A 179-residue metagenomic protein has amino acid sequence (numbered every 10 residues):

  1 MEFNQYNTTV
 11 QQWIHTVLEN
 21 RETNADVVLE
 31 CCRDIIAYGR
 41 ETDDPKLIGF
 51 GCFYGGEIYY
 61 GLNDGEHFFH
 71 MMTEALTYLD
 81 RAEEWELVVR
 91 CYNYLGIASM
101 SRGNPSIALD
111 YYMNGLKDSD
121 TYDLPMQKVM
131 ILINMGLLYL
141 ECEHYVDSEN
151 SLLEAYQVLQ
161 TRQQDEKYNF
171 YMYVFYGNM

Functional and structural regions predicted by a protein language model:
N7-T8, K46, E86, M126 (+1 more regions): Residue signature of alpha-solenoid helical repeat architecture, marking inter-repeat boundaries and helix-start
Q11, F50-G51, R90, M130 (+2 more regions): Residue register of alpha-helical TPR repeats
R33-R40, T73-E83, M113-D123, L153-Q164: Amphipathic alpha-helical segments of tetratricopeptide repeats
